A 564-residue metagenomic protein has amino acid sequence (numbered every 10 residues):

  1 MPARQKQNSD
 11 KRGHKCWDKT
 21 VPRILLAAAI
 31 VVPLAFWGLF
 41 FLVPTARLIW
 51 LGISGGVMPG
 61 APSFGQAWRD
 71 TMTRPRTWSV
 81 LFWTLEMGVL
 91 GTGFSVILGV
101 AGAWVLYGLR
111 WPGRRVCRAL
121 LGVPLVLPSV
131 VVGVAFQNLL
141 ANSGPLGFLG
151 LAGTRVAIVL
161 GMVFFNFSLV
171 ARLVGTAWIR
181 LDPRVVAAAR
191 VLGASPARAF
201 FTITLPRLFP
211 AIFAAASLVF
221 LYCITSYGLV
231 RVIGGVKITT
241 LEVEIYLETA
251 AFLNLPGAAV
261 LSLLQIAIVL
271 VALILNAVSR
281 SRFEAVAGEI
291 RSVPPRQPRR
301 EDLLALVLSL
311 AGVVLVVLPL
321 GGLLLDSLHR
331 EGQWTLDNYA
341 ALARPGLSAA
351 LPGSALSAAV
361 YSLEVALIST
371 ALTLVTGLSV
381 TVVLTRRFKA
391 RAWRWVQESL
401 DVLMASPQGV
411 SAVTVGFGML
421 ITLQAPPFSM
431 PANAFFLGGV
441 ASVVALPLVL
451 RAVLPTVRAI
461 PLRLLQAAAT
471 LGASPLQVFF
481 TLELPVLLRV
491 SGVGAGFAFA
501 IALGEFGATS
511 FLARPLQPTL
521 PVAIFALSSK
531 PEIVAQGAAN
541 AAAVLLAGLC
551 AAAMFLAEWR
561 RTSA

Functional and structural regions predicted by a protein language model:
P2, A29, W111-R114, G175-R190 (+8 more regions): C-terminal transmembrane helix and the adjacent membrane-cytosol boundary/short C-terminal tail of inner/organellar
R4, C16-R47, R115, A119-L121 (+5 more regions): N-terminal signal-anchor/first transmembrane alpha helix
P22, L26, R69-R76, Y227-L270 (+5 more regions): Interhelical loop and adjacent transmembrane-helix boundary motif in polytopic membrane transport permeases
A27, V105-F136, V186, P210 (+3 more regions): Cytoplasmic-entry segments and transmembrane alpha-helices of multi-pass inner-membrane transporters
V32, G93, V123, F164-D182 (+8 more regions): Transmembrane alpha-helices
L34-R76, L85, V89, G93 (+6 more regions): Short membrane-interfacial helix/loop motifs at transmembrane-helix boundaries
M58-A61, G65-Q66, W78, G113-V116 (+11 more regions): Membrane-interfacial helix termini and adjacent extracytoplasmic/periplasmic loops of multi-pass transporters
A67, V89-L121, A199-T204, A277-E284 (+6 more regions): Transmembrane-helix boundary motif in ABC transporter permease subunits
